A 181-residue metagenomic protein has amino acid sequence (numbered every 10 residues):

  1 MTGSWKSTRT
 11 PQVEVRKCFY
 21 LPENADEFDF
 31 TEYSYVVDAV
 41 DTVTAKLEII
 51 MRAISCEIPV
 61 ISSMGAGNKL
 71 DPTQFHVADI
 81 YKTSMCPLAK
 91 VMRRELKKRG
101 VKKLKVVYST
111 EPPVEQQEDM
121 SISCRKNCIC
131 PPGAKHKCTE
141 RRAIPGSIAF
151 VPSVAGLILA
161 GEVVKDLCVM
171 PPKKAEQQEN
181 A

Functional and structural regions predicted by a protein language model:
M1-A181: Adenine nucleotide-associated cytosolic modules
